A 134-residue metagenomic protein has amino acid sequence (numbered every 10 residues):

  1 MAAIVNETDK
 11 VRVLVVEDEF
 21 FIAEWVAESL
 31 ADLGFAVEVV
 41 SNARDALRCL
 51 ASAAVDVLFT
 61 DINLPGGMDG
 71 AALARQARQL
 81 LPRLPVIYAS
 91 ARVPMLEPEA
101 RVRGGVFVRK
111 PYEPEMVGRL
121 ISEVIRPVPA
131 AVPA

Functional and structural regions predicted by a protein language model:
M1-L14, Q79, R83, E113-A134: Non-catalytic signal-transmission and effector/linker regions of two-component phosphorelay proteins
E17: Conserved acidic carboxylate
E24-D32: Charged docking surfaces used in two-component/phosphorelay signaling
V39-V57: Acidic, metal-coordinating helix/loop segments flanking the phosphotransfer/catalytic sites of two-component signaling
N42, M68-L73: Acidic catalytic/metal-coordinating carboxylates
D61-I62: Active-site residues of response regulator receiver
K110: A Lys-centered signature of the CheY-like receiver
